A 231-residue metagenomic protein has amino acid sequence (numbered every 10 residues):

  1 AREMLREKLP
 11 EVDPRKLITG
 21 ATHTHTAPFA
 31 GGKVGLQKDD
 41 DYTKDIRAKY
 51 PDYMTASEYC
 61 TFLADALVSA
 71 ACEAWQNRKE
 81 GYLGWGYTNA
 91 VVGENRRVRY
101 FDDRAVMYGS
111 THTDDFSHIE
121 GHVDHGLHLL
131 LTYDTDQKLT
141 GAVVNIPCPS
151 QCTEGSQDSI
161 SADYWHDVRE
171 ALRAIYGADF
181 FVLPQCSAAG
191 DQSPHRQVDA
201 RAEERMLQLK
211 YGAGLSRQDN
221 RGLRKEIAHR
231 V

Functional and structural regions predicted by a protein language model:
A1-F181, Q185-A188, Q192-K210, G214-S216 (+1 more regions): Conserved beta-alpha junction segments in alpha/beta enzyme cores
